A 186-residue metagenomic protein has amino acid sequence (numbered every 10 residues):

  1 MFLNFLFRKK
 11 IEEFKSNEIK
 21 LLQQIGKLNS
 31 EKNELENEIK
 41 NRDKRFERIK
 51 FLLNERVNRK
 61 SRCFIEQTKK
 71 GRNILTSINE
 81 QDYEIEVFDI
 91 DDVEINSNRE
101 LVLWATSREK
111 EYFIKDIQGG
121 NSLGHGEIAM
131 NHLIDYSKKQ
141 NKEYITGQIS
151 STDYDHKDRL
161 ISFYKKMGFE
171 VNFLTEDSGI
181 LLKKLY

Functional and structural regions predicted by a protein language model:
M1-N37, E100: Acidic, low-complexity intrinsically disordered segments
D43-R72: Coiled-coil termination/hinge junctions
S61-R99: Conserved beta-hairpin
R99-N121: Conserved acetyl-CoA binding element of GNAT-fold acetyltransferases
K115, G126-H132, I145-G147: Basic amphipathic recognition helices
N121-K138, K166: Conserved acetyl-CoA-binding loop-helix of GNAT-fold acetyltransferases
D135-D153: Conserved GNAT acetyl-CoA-binding A-motif
K157, I161, K165-Y186: C-terminal "cap" of GNAT-fold acetyltransferases
